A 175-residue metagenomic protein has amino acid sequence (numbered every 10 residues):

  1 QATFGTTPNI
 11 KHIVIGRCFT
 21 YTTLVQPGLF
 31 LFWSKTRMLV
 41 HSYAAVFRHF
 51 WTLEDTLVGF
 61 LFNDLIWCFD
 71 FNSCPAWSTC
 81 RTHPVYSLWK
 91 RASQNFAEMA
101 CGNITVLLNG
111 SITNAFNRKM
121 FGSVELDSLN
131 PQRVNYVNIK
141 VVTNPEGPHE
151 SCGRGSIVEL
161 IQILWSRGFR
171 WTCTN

Functional and structural regions predicted by a protein language model:
Q1-N103, S156, G168-W171, N175: Glycine-rich short-loop/terminal segments
N95-N175: Active-site or metal-binding loop neighborhoods of secreted/extracellular toxin and effector enzymes
